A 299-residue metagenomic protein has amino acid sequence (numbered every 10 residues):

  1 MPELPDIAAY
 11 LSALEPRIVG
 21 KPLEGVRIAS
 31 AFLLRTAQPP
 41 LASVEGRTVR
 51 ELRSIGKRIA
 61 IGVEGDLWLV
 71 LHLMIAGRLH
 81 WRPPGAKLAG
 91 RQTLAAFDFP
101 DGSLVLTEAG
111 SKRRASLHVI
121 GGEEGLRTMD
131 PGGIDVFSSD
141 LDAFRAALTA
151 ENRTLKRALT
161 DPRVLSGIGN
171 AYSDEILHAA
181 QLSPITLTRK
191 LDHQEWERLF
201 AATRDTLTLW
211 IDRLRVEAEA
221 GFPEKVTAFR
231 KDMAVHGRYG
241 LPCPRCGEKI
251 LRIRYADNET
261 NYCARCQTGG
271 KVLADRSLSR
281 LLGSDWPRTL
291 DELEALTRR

Functional and structural regions predicted by a protein language model:
M1-I120, S138, R280-S284, T289-R299: Gly/Gly-Pro- and Ser/Thr-rich, intrinsically disordered tail segments characteristic of DNA damage-repair and tolerance
P5, Y10-L11, K21, M74-A76 (+6 more regions): Generic hydrophobic/packing signal
P22-P40, R53, R58, A147-R299: Basic, nucleic-acid-binding surfaces and adjacent catalytic neighborhoods in DNA/RNA-processing proteins
L69-L182, L187-K190, Q194, L199-F200: Phosphate/anion-contacting hairpin/loop surfaces
